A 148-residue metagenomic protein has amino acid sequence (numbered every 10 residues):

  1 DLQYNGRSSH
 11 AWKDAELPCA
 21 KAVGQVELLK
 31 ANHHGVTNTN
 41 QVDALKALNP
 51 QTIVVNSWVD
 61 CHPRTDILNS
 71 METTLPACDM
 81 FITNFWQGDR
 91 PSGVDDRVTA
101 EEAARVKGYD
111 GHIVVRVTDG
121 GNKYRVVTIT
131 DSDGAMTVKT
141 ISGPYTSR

Functional and structural regions predicted by a protein language model:
D1-I67: Active-site-proximal loop/helix segments of hydrolase catalytic cores
T52, W58-R148: Binuclear metal-ion centers of metallo-dependent hydrolases, dominated by the metallo-beta-lactamase
